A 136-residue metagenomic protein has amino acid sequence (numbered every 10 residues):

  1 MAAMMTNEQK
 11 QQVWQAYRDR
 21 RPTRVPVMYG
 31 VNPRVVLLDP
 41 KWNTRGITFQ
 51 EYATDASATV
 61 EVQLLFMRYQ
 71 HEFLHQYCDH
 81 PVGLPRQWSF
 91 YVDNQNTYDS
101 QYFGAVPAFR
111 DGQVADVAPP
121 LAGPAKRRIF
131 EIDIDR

Functional and structural regions predicted by a protein language model:
M1-R136: Catalytic cores of TIM-barrel enzymes
